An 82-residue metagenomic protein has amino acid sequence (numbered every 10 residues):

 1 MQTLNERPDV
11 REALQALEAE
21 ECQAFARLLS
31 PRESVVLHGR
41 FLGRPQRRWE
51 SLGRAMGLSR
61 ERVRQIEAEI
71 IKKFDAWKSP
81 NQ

Functional and structural regions predicted by a protein language model:
M1-Q82: Transcription-machinery-associated regions
